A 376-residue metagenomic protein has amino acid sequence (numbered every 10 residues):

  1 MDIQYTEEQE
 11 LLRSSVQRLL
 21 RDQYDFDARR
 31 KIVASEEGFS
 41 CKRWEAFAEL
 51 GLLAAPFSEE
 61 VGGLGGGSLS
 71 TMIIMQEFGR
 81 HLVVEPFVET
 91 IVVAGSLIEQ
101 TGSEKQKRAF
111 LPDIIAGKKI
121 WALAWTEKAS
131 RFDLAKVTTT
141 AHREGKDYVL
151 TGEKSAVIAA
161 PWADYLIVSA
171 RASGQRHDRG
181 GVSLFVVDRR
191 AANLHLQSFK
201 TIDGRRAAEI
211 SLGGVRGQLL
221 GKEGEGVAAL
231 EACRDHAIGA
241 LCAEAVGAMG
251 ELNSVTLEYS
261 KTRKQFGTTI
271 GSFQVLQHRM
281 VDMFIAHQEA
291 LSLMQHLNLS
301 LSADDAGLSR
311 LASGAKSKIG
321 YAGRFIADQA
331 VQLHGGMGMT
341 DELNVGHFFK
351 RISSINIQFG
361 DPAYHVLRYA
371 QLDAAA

Functional and structural regions predicted by a protein language model:
M1-L82, T101-K105, D113, G117-K118 (+3 more regions): Alpha-helical interface subdomain recognition
E85-K105: N-terminal glycine-rich flavin-associated loop
F87, A129-F132, A156-I158, R176 (+1 more regions): Short Gly/Pro-enriched turn/cap motifs at secondary-structure boundaries
Q100-G102, H142, V168-R171, V186-D188 (+2 more regions): Short beta-strand-to-turn element immediately C-terminal to the catalytic PLP-Schiff-base lysine in fold type I
G117-K128: A short, Trp-centered hydrophobic/proline-enriched beta-strand micro-motif
D133-T151: Cytochrome P450 C-terminal beta-domain/meander region
K136-T138, A156, D188-K222: Flexible, small-/acidic-enriched active-site or ligand-binding loops
T151-L194: A short core secondary-structure module
